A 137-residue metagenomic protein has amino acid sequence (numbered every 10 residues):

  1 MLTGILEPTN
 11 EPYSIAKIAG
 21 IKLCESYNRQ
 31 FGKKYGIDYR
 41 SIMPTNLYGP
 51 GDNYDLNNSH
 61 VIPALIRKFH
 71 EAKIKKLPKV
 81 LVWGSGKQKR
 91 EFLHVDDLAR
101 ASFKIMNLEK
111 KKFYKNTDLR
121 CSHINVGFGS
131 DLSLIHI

Functional and structural regions predicted by a protein language model:
M1-Y48, D52-N57: Catalytic helix-loop patch of NAD(P)-dependent Rossmann-fold dehydrogenases
I5-P8, V82-R90: Catalytic Tyr-x(3-8)-Lys segment
N10-E11, L56-H60, R90-D96, G129 (+1 more regions): Residue-level signal for the nucleotide or nucleotide-sugar donor/cofactor binding architecture
E25, R29, K33, R67 (+3 more regions): Short, well-ordered alpha-helices that flank and scaffold nucleotide-derived cofactor binding pockets
N46-L47, K87-Q88, D131: Short, solvent-exposed loop/turn segments at secondary-structure junctions
L47, P63-V80, F92-I124: Alpha-helical substrate-binding/gating segment
G84, V126-F128: Short glycine-centered, acidic/aromatic-flanked micro-motifs in structured strand/loop junctions that mark active-site
I135-I137: Conserved small/polar residues in nucleotide/adenosyl-binding loops
